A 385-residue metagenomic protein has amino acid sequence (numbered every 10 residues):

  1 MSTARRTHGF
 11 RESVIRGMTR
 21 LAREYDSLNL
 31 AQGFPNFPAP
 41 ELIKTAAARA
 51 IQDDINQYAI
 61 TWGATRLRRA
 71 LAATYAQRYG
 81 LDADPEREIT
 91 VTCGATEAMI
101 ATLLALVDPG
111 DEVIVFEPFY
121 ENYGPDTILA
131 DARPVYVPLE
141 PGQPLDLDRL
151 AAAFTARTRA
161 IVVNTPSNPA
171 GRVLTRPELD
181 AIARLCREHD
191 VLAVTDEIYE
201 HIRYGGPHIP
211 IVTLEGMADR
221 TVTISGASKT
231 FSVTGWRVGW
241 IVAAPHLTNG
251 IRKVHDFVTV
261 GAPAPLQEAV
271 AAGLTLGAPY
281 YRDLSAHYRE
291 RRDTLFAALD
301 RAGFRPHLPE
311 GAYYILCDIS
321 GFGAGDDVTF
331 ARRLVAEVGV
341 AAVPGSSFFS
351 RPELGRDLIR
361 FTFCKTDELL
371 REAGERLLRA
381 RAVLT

Functional and structural regions predicted by a protein language model:
R5-G94, A101, T275-L276, V383-T385: N-terminal small-domain helix-loop-helix segment of the aminotransferase-like
Y25, A130, E188-H189, A302 (+1 more regions): Helix C-cap/helix->beta junction micro-motif
A105-V163, R176: PLP-dependent aminotransferase-like
A132, E188-L192, M217-D219: A short helix->loop->beta-strand "cap" motif at the edges of active sites that frequently abuts
P141-G205: Active-site phosphate-binding strand-loop segment of PLP-dependent enzymes
A151, R333-A342, F348-T385: PLP-dependent enzyme catalytic core of the Aspartate aminotransferase-like
D219-R289, D293-A298, A302, A380-R381: Conserved core segment of the aminotransferase class I/II
Y288-R289, A302-V338: Conserved PLP-binding catalytic core of the aspartate aminotransferase-like
